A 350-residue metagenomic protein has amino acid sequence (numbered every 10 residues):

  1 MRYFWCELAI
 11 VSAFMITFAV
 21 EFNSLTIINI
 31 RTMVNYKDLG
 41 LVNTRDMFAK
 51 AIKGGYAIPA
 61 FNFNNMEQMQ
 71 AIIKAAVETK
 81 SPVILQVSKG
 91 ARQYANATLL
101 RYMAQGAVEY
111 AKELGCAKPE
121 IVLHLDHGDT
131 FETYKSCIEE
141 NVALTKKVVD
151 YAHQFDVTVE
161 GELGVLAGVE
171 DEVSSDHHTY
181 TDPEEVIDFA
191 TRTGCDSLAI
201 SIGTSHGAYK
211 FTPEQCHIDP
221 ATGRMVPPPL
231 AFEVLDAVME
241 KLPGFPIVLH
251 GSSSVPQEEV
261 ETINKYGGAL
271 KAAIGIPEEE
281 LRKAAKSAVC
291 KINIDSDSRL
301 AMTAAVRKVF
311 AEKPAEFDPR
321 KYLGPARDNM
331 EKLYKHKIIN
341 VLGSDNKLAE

Functional and structural regions predicted by a protein language model:
Y3, E7-T17, S24-N29: Short, positively charged and aromatic/hydrophobic N-terminal segments
M33-I58: N-terminal amphipathic alpha-helix/helix-capping segment at the start of soluble metabolic enzymes
M47, M66-P82, G90, L100-L114 (+4 more regions): Alpha/beta enzyme core
I58, L114-A117, I121, F155-E162 (+2 more regions): Flexible, glycine/charged-enriched surface loops at secondary-structure junctions
I58-F61, V83-Q86, I121-L125, V159-G161 (+3 more regions): Hydrophobic faces of well-ordered beta-strands that scaffold small-molecule active sites in alpha/beta enzyme cores
F63, V122-D129, Y180, L249-V255 (+1 more regions): Glycine-rich beta-to-alpha transition loops that act as phosphate-gripper elements at the mouths of alpha/beta enzyme
M239-V248, S252-N293: Hydrophobic alpha-helical bundle architecture
N264-K265, I276-E350: C-terminal alpha-helical cap/extension of soluble enzyme domains
